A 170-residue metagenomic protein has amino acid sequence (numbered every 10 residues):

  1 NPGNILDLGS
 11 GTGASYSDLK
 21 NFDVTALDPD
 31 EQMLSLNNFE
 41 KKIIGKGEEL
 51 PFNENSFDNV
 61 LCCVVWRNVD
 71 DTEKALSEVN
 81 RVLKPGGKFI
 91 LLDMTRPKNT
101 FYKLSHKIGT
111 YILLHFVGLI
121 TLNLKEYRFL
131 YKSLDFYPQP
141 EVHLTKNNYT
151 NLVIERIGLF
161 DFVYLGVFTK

Functional and structural regions predicted by a protein language model:
N1-G3: Conserved alpha-helix/loop element of class I SAM-dependent methyltransferases that forms part of the SAM/SAH-binding
L6-E49: Class I SAM-dependent methyltransferase SAM/SAH-binding core
S15, L27, T95-T145: C-terminal alpha-helical "lid/dimerization" subdomain adjacent to the S-adenosyl-L-methionine
E48-V60: A short acidic, Gly/Pro-enriched loop at the edge of an enzyme's catalytic core that lines a small-molecule cofactor
N59-T72: A short SAM/SAH-binding and catalytic strip from SAM-dependent methyltransferases
E73-P85: A short glycine-rich, Lys/Arg-flanked "PGG" loop and its adjoining helix->strand segment in the class I
G87-M94: Conserved beta-strand signature within the Rossmann-like core of class I S-adenosyl-L-methionine
N148-T150, E155-K170: Core SAM-dependent methyltransferase catalytic element
